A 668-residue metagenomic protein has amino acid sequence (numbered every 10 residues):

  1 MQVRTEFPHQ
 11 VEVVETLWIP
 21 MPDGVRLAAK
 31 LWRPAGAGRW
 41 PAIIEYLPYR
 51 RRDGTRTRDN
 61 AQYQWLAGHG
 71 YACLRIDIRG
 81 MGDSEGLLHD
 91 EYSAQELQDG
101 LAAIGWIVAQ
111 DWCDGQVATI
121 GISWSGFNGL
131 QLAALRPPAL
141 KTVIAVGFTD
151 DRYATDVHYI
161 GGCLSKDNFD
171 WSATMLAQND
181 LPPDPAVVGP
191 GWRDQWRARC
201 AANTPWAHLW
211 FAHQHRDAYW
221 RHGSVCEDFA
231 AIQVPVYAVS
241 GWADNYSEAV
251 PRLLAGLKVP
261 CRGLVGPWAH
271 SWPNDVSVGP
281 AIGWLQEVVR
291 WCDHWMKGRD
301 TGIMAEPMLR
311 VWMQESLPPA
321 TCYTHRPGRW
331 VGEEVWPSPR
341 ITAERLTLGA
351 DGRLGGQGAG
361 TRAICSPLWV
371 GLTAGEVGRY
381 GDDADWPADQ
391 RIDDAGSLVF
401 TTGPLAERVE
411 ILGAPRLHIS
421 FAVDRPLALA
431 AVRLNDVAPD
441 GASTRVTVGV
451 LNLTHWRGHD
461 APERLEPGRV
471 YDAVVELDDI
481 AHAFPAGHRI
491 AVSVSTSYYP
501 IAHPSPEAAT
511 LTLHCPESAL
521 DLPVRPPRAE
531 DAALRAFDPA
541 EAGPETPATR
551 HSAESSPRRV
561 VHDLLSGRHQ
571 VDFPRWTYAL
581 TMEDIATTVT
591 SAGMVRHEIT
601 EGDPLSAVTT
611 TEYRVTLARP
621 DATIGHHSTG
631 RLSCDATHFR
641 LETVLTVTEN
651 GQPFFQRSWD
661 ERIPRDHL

Functional and structural regions predicted by a protein language model:
Q2-A37, T401, L405-E407: N-terminal cap/lid segment of alpha/beta-hydrolase-fold proteins
A35-V108, V157-H158, P426, N435-P439 (+1 more regions): Cap/lid segment of the alpha/beta-hydrolase catalytic domain
D59-N60, G68, A134-A231: Accessory cap/linker subdomain of secreted extracellular hydrolases
W112-S123: Alpha/beta-hydrolase fold nucleophile elbow
I122-Q131: Glycine-rich nucleophile elbow surrounding the catalytic serine of serine-hydrolase chemistry
I232, A238-S240: Short beta-strand/loop motif that positions the catalytic acidic residue of the alpha/beta-hydrolase fold
E248-C261: Active-site-adjacent alpha-helix of alpha/beta-hydrolase-fold enzymes
L264, N274, V278-T648, Q652-L668: C-terminal, loop-rich substrate-recognition/catalytic regions characterized by aromatic stacking residues
